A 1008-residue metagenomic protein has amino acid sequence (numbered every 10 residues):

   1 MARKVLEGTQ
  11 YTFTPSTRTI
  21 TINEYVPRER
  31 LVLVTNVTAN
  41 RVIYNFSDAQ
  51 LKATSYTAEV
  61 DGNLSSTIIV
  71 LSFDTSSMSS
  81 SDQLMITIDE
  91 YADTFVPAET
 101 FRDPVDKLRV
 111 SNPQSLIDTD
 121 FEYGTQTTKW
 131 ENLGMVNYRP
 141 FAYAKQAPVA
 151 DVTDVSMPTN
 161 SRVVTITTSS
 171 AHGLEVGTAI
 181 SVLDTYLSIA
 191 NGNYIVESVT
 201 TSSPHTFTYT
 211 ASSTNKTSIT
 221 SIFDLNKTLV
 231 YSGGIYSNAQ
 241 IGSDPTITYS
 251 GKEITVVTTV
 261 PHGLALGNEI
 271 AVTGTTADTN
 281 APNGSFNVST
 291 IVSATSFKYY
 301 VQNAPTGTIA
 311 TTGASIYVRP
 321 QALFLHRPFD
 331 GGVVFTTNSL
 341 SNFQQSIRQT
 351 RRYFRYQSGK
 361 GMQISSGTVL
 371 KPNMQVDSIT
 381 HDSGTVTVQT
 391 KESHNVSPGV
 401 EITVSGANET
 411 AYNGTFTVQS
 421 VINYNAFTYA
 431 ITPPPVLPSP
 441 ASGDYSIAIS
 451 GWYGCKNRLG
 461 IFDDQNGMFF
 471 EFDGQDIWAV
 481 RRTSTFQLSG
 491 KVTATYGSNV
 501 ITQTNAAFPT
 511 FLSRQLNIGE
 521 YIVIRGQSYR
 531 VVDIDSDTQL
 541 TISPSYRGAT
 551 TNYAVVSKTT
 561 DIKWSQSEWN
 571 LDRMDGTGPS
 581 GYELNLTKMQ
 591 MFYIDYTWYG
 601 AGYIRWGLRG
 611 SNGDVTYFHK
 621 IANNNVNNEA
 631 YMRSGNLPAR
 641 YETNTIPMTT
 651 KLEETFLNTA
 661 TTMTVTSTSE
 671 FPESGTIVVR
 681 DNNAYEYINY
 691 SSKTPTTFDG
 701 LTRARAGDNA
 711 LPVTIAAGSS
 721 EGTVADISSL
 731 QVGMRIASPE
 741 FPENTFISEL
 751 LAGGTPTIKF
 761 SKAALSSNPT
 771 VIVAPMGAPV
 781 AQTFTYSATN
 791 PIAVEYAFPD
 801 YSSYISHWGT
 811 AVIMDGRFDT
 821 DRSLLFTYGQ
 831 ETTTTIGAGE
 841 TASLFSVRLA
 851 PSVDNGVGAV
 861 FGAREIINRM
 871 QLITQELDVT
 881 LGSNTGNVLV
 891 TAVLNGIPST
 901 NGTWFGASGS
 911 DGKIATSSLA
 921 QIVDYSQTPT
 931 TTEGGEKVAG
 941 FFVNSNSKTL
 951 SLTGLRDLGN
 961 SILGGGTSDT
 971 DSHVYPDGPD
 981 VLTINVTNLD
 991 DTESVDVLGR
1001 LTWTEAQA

Functional and structural regions predicted by a protein language model:
M1-L64, F73-S80, M85-A98, F486-A494 (+6 more regions): Extended beta-strand solenoid/passenger and fiber regions
M1-R30, F101, K107-L116, F121 (+5 more regions): Short, intrinsically disordered N-terminal pre-domain segments
Y44-S47, P328-D330, T485, L571 (+2 more regions): Beta-strand-centric surfaces of beta-sandwich/beta-rich domains
I68, F73-V96, P148-Q321, M374-G451 (+5 more regions): Small/polar beta-strand repeat architecture
I88-V96, Q357, W452-F469, D473 (+2 more regions): C-terminal interaction-tip segments
F95-P148, N226-N238, Y317-N373, S450-F486 (+5 more regions): Low-complexity, Ser/Thr/Pro/Gly-rich disordered linker/stalk regions
I562-M591: Short, aromatic/His-centered strand-loop micro-motif at the edge of beta-sheets
T587-G602, R609-S611: Localized edge beta-strand/strand-to-loop motifs within extracellular or lumenal beta-rich domains
